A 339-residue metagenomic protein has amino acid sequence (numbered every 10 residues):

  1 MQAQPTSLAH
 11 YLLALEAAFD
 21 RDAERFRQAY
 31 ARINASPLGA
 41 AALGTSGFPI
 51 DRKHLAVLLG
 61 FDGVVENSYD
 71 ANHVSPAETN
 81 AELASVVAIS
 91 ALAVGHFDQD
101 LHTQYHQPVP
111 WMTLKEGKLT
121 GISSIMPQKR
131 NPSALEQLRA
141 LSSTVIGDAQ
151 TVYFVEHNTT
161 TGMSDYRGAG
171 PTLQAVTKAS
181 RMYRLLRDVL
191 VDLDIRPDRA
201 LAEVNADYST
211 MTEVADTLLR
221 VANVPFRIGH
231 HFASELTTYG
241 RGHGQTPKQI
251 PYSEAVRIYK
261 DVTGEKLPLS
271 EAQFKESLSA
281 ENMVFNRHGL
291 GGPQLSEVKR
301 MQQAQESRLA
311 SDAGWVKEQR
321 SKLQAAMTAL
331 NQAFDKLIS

Functional and structural regions predicted by a protein language model:
M1-A3: Short, conserved phosphate-binding/catalytic loop or strand-edge motifs used in phosphoryl-/nucleotidyl-transfer
P5-V155: Internal glycine-rich alpha/beta core junctions
P108, I125-S339: Glycine-rich cofactor/substrate-binding loops
